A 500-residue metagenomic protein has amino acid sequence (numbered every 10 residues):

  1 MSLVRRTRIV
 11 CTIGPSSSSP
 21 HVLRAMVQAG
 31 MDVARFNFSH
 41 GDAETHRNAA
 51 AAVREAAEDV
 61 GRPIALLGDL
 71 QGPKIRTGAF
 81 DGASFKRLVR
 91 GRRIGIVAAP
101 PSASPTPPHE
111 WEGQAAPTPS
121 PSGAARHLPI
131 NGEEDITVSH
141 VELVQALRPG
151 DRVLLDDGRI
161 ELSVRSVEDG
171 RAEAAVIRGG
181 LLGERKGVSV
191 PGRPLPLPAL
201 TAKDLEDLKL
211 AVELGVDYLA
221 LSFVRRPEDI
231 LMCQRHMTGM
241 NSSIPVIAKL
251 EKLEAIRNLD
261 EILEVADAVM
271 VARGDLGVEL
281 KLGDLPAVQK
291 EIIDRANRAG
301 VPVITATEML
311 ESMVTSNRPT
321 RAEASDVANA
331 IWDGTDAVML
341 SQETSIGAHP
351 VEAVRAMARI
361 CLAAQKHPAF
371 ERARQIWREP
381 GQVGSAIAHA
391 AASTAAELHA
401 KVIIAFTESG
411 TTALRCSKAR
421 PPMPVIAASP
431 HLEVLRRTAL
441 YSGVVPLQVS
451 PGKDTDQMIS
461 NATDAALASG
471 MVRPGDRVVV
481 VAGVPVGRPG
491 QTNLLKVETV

Functional and structural regions predicted by a protein language model:
M1-A103, I130-V500: Non-catalytic helical/linker scaffolds that mediate oligomerization, partner binding, and domain coupling around large
A99-N131: Intrinsic disorder/low-complexity segments
